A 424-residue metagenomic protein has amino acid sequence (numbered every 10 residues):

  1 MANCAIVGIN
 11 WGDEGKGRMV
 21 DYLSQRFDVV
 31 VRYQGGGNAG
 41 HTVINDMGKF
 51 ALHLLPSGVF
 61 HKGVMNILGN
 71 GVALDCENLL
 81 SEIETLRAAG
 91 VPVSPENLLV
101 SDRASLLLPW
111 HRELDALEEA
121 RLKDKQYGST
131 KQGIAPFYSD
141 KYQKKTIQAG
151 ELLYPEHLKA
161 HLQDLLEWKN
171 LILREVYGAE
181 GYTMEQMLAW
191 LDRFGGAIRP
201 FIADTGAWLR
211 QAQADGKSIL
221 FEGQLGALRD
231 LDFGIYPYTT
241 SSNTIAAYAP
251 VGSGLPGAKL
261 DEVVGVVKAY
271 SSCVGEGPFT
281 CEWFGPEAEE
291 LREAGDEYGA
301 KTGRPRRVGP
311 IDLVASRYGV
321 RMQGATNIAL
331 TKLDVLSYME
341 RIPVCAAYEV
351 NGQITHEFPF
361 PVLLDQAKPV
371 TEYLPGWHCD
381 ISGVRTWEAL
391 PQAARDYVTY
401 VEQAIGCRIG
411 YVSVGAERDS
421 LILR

Functional and structural regions predicted by a protein language model:
M1-R424: Non-transmembrane, aqueous-exposed alpha-helical and coiled segments at domain scale
